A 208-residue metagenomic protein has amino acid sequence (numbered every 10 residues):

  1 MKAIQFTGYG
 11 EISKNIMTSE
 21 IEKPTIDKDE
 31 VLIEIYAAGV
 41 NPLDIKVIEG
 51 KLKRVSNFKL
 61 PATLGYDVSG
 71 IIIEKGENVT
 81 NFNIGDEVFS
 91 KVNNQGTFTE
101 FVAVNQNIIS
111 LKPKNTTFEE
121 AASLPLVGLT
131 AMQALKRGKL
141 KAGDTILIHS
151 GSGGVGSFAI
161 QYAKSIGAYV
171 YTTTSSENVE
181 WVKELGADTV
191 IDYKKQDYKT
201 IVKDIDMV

Functional and structural regions predicted by a protein language model:
M1-K2: Extreme N-terminal starter segment of soluble prokaryotic enzymes
G10-I16, P42: Short N-terminal binding/cap micro-motifs at the start of the first secondary-structure element
E22-G39, L52-Q95: Glycine-rich beta-strand-centered segment in the early N-terminal region that forms part of a ligand/cofactor-binding
L43-E49: Cytochrome P450 core scaffold surrounding the K-helix E-X-X-R motif and the conserved "meander" helix-loop region
E74, S90-S150: NAD(P)H dinucleotide-binding glycine-rich loop of Rossmann-like/cofactor-binding domains, especially the beta1-alpha1
G85, T99, G143, A187 (+1 more regions): Local beta-strand N-terminus motif with an aromatic residue
L124-K195: Mid-domain Rossmann-like dinucleotide-binding core that forms the NAD(H)/NADP(H) cofactor-binding site
K194-D206: Short amphipathic alpha-helix with an adjacent loop that forms part of the alpha/beta core around
